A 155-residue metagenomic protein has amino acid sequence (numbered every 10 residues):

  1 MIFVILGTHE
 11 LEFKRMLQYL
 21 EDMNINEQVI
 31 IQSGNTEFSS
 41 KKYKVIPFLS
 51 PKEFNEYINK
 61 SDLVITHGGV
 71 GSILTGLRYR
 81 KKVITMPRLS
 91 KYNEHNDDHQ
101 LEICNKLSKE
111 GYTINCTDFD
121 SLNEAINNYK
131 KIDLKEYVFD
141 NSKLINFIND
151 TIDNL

Functional and structural regions predicted by a protein language model:
M1-K60: Donor-nucleotide binding loops and adjacent catalytic segments primarily of GT-B fold Leloir glycosyltransferases
L11, L49-E56, H67, E94-D98 (+3 more regions): Residues at secondary-structure transition points
M16, S72, I103: Conserved sugar-transfer catalytic core signal across GT-A, GT-B, and GT-C glycosyltransferases
V45-F48, T113-S121: Short acidic-hydrophobic, aromatic-tinged amphipathic segments that line or gate anion-handling sites
Y57-E94: A donor-sugar binding/catalytic signature common to diverse glycosyltransferases and related nucleotide-sugar
K82-T117: Catalytic binding pocket for nucleotide-activated donors in carbohydrate/polymer assembly enzymes
F119-K131: Two-component system phosphotransfer/interaction surface
N128-L155: C-terminal amphipathic helix plus adjacent low-complexity, charged tail appended to glycosyltransferase catalytic
